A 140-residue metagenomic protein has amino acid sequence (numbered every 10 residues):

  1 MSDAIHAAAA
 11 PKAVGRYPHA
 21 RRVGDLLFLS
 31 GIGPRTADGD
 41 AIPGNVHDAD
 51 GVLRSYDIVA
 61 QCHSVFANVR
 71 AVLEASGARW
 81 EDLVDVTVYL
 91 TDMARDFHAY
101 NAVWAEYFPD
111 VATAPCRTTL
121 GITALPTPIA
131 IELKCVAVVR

Functional and structural regions predicted by a protein language model:
S2-R140: Short, polar/acidic, helix-capping and beta-turn segments at strand->helix junctions that line the mouths
